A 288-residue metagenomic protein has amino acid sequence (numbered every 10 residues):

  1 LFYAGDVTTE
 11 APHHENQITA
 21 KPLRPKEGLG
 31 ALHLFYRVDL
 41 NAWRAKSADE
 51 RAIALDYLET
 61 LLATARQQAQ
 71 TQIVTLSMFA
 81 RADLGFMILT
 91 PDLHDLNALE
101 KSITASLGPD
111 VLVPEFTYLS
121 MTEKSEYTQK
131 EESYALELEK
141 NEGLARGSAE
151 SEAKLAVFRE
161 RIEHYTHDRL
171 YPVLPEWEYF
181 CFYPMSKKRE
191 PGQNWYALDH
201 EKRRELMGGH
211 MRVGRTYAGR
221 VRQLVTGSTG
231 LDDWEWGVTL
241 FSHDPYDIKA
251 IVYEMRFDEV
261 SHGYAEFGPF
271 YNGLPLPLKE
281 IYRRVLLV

Functional and structural regions predicted by a protein language model:
F2-A63, P91-D95, T122-R212, H243 (+1 more regions): Short S/T/G/P-rich N-terminal loop/turn motif that feeds into the first structured element of a domain
T8-P12, T64, L93-T117, S151-E152 (+3 more regions): An amphipathic, aromatic/His-enriched active-site/gating alpha helix that lines ligand/cofactor pockets
L34, M78-D92, F180-M185, L231-M255: Short, well-ordered beta-strand segments in beta-rich or mixed alpha/beta enzyme and ligand-binding folds
A42, Y57-K101: Long, hydrophobic/aromatic-enriched structural stretches that serve as scaffold segments
L62-D83, P109-K124, H210-W234, I251 (+1 more regions): Short, glycine- and small/hydrophobic-rich beta-strand elements in well-ordered beta-sheets
S77-M78, D95, G108-P109, V173-L174: Short, charge-rich binding segments
A98, E205, D233: Short, well-structured alpha-helical interface segments that form or flank functional binding sites
F241, P275-I281: Short terminal or interdomain "cap/linker" segment that borders an active site or interface and mediates
